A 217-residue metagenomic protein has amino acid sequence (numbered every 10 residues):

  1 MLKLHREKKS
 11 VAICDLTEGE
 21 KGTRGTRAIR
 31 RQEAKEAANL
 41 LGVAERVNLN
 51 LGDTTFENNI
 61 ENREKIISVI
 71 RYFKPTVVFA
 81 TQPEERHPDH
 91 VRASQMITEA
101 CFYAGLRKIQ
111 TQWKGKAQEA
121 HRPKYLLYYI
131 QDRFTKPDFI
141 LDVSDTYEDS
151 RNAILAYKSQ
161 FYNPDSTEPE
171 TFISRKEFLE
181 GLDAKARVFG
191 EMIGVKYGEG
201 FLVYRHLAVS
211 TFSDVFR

Functional and structural regions predicted by a protein language model:
M1-Y72, L202, D214: Active-site rim/loop-helix segments in enzyme catalytic domains that contact anionic ligands
I60-R217: Metal-dependent de-N-acetylase/amidase catalytic core
